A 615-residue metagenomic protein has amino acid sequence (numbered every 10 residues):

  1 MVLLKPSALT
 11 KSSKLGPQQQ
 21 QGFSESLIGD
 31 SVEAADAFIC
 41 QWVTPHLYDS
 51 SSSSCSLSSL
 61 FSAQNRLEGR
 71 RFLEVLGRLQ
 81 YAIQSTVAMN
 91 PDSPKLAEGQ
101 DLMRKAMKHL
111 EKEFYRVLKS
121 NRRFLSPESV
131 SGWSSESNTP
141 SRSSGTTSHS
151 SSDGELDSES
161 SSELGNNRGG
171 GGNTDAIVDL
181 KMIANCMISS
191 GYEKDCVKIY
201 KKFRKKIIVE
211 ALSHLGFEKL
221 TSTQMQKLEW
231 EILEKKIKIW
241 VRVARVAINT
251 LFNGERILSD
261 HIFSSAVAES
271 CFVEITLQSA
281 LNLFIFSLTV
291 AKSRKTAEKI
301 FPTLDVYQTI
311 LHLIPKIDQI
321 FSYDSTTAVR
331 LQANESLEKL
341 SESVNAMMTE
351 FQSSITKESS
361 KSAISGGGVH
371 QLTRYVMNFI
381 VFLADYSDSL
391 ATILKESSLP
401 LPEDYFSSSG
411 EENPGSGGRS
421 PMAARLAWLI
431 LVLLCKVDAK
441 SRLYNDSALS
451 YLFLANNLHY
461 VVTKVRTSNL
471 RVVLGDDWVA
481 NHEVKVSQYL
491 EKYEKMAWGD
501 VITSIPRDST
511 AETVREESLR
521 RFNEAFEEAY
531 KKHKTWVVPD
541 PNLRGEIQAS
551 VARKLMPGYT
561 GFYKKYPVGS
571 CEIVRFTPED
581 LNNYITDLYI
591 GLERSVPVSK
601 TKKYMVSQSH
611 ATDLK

Functional and structural regions predicted by a protein language model:
M1-F23, L27, A439-L443, L458-V461 (+5 more regions): Extended, charged coiled-coil "stalk/tether" helices of large eukaryotic trafficking and scaffold proteins, i.e.
M1-V290, R294-Q308, Y584-K615: Eukaryotic N-terminal, low-complexity and coiled-coil-prone scaffolding/targeting segments of large membrane-traffic
Q20-L27, S31, L57-R71, P91-L102 (+18 more regions): Non-transmembrane, amphipathic alpha-helical segments
A34, R71-E74, R78, L102-K105 (+33 more regions): Acidic, Ser/Thr-rich intrinsically disordered and amphipathic helical segments
A88, K119, K205, N253 (+6 more regions): A generic secondary-structure boundary signal that marks alpha-helix termini
M89, S120-R123, P127, Y323 (+5 more regions): Soluble, cytosolic/nucleoplasmic coiled-coil alpha-helices used as oligomeric scaffolds and tethers in large eukaryotic
F114, L118-N121, M347-E350, S354 (+2 more regions): Charged/polar, low-hydrophobicity segments characteristic of intrinsically disordered regions and flexible loops
Q224-V473, G558-Y563: Extended alpha-helical solenoid scaffold regions that build the rod-like backbones of large eukaryotic assemblies
